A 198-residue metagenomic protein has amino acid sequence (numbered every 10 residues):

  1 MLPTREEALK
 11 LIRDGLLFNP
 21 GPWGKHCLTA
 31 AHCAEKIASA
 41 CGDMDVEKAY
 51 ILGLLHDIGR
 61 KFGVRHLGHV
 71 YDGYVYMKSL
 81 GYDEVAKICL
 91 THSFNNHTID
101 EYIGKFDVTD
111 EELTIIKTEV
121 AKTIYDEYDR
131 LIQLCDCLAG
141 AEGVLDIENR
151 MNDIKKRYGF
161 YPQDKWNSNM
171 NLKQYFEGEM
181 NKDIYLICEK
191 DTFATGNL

Functional and structural regions predicted by a protein language model:
L2-A8, K48: Acidic-glycine-rich active-site phosphate/pyrophosphate-binding loop
P3, L16-D43, L55, L80 (+2 more regions): Divalent metal-dependent phosphate-bond-processing catalytic cores, especially two-metal-ion Mg2+/Mn2+ enzymes that act
A8-L16: A short small-residue
A30, V46-Y82, A86-H97: His-Asp-centered metal-binding catalytic motifs of divalent-metal-dependent phosphohydrolases/nucleases
